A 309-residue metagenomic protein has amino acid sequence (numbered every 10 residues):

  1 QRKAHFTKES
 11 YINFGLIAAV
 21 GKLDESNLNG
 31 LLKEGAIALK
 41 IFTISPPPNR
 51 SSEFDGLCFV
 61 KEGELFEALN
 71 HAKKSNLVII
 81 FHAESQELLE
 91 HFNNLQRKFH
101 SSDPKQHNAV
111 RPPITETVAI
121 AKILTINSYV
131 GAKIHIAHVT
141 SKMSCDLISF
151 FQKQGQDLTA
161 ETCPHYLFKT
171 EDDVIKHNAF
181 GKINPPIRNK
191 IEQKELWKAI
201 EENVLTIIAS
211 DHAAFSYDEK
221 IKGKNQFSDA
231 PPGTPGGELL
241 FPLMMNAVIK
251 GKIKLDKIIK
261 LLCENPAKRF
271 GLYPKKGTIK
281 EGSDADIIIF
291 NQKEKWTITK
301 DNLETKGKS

Functional and structural regions predicted by a protein language model:
Q1-E9: Metal-associated gating/positioning segment near the N- to mid-region
Y11-D24, G30-L31: Hydrophobic alpha-helical hairpins/lids featuring a short glycine-rich hinge
F14, L39, H82, I134 (+5 more regions): Conserved, mostly hydrophobic/aromatic
A18-L23, S45, N265-P266: Acidic, glycine-rich active-site loops and adjacent beta-strand->loop/helix elements that engage anionic groups
S26-I41, S45-I208: Histidine/acidic residue-rich metal-binding segments in metalloenzymes
S85, S141, P164, A214 (+2 more regions): Short, glycine/acidic-enriched loop or turn micro-motifs at the edges of active sites
S102-K133, F180, E202, T206-I207 (+1 more regions): His/Asp/Glu-enriched, well-ordered alpha-helical/loop segment that forms or immediately abuts the divalent-metal
G181, N225-F227, T297-S309: Short, surface-exposed loop/helix-turn segments at secondary-structure junctions that function as lids/hinges flanking
